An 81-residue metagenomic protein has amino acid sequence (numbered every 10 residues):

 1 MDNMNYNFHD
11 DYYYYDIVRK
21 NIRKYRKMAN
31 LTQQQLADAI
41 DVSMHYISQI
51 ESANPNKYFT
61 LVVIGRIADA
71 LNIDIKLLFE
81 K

Functional and structural regions predicted by a protein language model:
D2-M28: A short, Lys/Arg-rich alpha-helix, primarily the initiator
I22, L36-A37, I47-I50, L78: Conserved hydrophobic/aromatic packing and binding residues within compact polymer-binding modules
K27, D38, D69: Alpha-helical residues within the helix-turn-helix
D41-K57: Recognition helix of helix-turn-helix/homeodomain-like DNA-binding domains that insert into the DNA major groove
N54-D69: Short, basic-rich loop-to-helix N-cap that marks the start of a DNA-contacting helix
N72-K81: Short C-terminal boundary/hinge segments that cap the last helix of small helical domains
